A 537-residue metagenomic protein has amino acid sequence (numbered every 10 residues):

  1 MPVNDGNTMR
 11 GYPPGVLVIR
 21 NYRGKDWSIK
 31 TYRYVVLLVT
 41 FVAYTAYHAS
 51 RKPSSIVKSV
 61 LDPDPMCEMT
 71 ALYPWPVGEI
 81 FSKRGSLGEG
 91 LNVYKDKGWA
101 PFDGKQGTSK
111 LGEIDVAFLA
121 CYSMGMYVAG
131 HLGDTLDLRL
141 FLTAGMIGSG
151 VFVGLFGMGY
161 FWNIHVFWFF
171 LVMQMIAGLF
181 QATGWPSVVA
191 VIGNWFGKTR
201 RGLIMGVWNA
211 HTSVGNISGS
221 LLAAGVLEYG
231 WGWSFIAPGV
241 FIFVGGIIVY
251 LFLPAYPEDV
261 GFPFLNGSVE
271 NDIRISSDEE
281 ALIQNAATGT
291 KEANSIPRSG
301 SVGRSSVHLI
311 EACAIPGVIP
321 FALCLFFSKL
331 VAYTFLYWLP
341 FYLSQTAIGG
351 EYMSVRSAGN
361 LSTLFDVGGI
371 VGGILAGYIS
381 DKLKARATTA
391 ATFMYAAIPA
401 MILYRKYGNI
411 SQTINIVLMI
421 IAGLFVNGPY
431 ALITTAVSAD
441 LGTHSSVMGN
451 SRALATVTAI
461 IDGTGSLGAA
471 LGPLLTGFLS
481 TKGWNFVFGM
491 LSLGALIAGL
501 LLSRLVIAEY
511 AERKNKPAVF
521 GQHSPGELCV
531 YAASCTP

Functional and structural regions predicted by a protein language model:
S54-I56, I315-I370, Y430-T434, L471-G472: Extracytoplasmic gate region of multi-pass secondary transporters
K58-S123: Extracellular/periplasmic helix-loop-helix junction of adjacent transmembrane segments in MFS-like secondary
T135-M146, D381-Y395: Cytoplasmic membrane-interface "Motif A"-like loop-to-helix N-cap segments of 12-TM Major Facilitator Superfamily
I147-I164, Y395-N409: C-terminal ends and interior cores of transmembrane alpha-helices in multi-pass membrane transporters/permeases
F152, V166-T183, Q412-S438, G442: Hydrophobic core of transmembrane alpha-helices in multi-pass small-molecule transporters, especially MFS/SLC-type
M173-V214: Cytoplasmic helix-loop-helix junction between adjacent transmembrane helices in 12-TM secondary transporters
G202-E228, I242, G368-G369, A459-L471: Glycine-rich segments within core transmembrane alpha-helices of 12-TM secondary carriers
T212-V260: Helix-loop-helix hairpin linking two adjacent transmembrane segments in secondary transporters
